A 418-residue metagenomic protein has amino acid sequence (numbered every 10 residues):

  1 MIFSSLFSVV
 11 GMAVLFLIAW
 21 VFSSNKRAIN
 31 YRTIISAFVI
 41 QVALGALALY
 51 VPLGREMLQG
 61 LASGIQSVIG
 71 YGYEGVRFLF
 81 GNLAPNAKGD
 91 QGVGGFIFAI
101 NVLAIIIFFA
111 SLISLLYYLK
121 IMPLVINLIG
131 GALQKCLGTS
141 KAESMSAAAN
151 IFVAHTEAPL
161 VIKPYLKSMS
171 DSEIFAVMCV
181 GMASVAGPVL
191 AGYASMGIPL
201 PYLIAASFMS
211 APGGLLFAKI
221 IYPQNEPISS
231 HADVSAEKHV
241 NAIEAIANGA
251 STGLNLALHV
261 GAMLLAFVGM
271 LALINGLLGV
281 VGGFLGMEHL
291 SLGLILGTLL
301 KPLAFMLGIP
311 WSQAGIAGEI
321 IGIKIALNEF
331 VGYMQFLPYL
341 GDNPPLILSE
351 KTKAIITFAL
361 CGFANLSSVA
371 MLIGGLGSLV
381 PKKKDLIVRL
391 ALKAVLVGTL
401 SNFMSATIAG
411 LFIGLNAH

Functional and structural regions predicted by a protein language model:
M1-A99, E244-A247, V260, L264-I274 (+2 more regions): N-terminal alpha-helical transmembrane segments of multi-pass membrane transport and channel/translocase proteins
I2-A13, N101, L290-S291, I356-N365: Structural signature of hydrophobic alpha-helical transmembrane segments
G11-F22, A37-L49, I106-L115, A183-G192 (+5 more regions): Hydrophobic core segments of alpha-helical transmembrane domains in multi-pass membrane transport and ion-translocation
S23-N25, L83-V93, L133-Q134, A158-K167 (+1 more regions): Cytosolic juxtamembrane amphipathic/interface segments immediately preceding and feeding into a transmembrane helix
G70-T139: Hydrophobic alpha-helical hairpins/lids featuring a short glycine-rich hinge
Q134-A194, A317-I408: Alpha-helical membrane segments and immediately flanking helix-loop junctions that form or couple to the substrate/ion
F208-L256: Long, contiguous bundles of hydrophobic transmembrane helices that form the permeation core of multi-pass
S251-P345: Transmembrane helical segments that form the transport core of multi-pass membrane transport proteins
